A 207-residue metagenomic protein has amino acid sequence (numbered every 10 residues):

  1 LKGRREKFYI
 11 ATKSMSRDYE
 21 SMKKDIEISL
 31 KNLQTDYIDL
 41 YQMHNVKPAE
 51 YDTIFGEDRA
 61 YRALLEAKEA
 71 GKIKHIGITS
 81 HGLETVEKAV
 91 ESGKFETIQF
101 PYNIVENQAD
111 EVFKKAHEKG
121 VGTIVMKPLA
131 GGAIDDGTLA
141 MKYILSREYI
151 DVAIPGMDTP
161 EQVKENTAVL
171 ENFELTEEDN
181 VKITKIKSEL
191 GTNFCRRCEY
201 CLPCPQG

Functional and structural regions predicted by a protein language model:
L1, V86-A89, V163-N166: Hydrophobic packing residues within well-ordered alpha-helices of enzyme cores
L1-F8: N-terminal binding-site loop/beta-alpha segment at the start of enzyme catalytic domains that lines or forms
F8, F95-N103, E174-D179: Short hydrophobic/aromatic-enriched beta-strand-loop microsegments
A11, E27, A49, V152 (+1 more regions): Generic anion/oxyanion-binding catalytic loop in active/binding sites
T12, T79-S80, A153-G156: Active-site-adjacent beta-strand anchor residues
S16-I124, L129-G132: Glycine/proline-rich, positively charged, aromatic-decorated active-site loop/lid region on the catalytic face
S92, D110-G207: Structured C-terminal cap/extension of enzyme domains
